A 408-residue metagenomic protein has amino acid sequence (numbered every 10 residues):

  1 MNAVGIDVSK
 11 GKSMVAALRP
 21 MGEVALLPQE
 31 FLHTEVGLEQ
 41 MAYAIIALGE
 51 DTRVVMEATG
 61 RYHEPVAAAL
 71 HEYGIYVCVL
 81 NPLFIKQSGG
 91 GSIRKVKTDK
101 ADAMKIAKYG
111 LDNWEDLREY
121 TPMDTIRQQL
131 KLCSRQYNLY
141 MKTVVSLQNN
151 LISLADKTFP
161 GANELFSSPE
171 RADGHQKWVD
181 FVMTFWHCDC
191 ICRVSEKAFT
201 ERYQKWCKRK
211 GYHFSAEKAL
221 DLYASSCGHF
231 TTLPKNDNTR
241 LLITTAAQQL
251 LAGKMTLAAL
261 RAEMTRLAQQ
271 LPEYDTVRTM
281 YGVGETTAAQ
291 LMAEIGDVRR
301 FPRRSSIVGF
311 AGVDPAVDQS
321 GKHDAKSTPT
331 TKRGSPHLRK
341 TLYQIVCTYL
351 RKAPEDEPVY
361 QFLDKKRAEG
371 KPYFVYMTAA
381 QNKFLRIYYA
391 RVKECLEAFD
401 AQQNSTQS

Functional and structural regions predicted by a protein language model:
M1-S408: A detector of single, family-specific signature residues that are central to catalytic or substrate-handling motifs
